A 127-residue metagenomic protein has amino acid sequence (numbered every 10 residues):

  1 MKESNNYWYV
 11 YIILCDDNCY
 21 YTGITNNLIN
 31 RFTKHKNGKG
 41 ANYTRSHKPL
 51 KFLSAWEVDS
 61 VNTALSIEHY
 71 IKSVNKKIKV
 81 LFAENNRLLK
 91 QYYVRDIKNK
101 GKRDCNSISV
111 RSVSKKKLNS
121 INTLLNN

Functional and structural regions predicted by a protein language model:
M1-N37, K48, F52-A55, L65-H69 (+2 more regions): GIY-YIG nuclease catalytic motif and its immediate N-terminal context
L28-I29, S60-T63, K76: Residues at or immediately preceding the N-termini of alpha-helices
K39, D59: Residue-level detector of flexible, active-site-proximal loop/helix-junction positions within diverse enzyme catalytic
N42, H69-A83: Short arginine-rich
N42-K48: Arginine/glycine-rich "motif VI" loop of SF2 helicases in the C-terminal RecA-like domain
